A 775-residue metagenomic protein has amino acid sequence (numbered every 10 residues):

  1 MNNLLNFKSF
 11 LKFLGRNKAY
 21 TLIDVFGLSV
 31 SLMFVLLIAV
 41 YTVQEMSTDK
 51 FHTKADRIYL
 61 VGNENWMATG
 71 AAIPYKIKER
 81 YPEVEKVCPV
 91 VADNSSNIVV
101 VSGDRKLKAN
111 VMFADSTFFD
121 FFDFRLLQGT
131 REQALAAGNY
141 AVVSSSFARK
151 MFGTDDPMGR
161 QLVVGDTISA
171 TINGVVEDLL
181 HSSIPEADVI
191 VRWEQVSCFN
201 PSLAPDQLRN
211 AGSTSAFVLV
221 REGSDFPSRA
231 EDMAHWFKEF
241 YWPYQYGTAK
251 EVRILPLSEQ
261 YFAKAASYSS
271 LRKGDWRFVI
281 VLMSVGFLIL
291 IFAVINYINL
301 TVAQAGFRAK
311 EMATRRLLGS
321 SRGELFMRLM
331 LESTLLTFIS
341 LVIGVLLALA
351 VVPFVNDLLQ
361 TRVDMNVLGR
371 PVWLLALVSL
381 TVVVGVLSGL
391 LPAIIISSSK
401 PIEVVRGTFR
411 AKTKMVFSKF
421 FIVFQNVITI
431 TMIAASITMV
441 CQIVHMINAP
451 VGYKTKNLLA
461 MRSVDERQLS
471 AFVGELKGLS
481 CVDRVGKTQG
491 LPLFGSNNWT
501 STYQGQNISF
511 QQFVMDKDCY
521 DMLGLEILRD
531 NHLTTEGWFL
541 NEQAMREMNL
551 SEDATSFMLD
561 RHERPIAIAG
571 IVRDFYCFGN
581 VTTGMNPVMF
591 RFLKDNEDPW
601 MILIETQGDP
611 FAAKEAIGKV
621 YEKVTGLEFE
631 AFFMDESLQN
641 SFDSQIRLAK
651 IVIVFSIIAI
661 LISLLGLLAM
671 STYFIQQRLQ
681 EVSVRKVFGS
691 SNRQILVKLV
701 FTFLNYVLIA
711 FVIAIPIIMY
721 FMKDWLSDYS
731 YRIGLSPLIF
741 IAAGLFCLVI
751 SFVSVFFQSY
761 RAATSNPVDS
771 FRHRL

Functional and structural regions predicted by a protein language model:
M1-K18, H52, H235-G286, G306-F307 (+5 more regions): Membrane-helix entry/capping segments
L5-I23, G27, A293-L336, S398-F409 (+2 more regions): Intracellular coupling helices
L14, D24, E45, V61 (+29 more regions): Generic structural signal for small/hydrophobic residues in well-ordered secondary structure, especially within
R16-E45, G274-K310, T337-F338, V342 (+4 more regions): Hydrophobic alpha-helical transmembrane segments of multi-pass inner-membrane transport and secretion
M33, L37, R253, T334-S399 (+2 more regions): Small-residue-rich transmembrane alpha-helices
I38-N97, C198, P205-F217, A230-D232 (+3 more regions): Membrane-proximal extracellular/periplasmic loop immediately following the first transmembrane helix
D115-Q128, A141-G274, G474, G478-S641: Mid-to-C-terminal secondary-structure elements that act as membrane-proximal/extracytoplasmic interface segments
